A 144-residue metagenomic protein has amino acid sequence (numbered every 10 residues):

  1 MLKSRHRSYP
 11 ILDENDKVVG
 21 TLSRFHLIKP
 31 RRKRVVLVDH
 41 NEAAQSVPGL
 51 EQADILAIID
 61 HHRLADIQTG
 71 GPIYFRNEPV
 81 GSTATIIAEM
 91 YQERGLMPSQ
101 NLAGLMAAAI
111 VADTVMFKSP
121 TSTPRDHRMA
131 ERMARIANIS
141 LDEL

Functional and structural regions predicted by a protein language model:
M1-L144: Replace "Mg2+/Mn2+-dependent" with "divalent metal-dependent
